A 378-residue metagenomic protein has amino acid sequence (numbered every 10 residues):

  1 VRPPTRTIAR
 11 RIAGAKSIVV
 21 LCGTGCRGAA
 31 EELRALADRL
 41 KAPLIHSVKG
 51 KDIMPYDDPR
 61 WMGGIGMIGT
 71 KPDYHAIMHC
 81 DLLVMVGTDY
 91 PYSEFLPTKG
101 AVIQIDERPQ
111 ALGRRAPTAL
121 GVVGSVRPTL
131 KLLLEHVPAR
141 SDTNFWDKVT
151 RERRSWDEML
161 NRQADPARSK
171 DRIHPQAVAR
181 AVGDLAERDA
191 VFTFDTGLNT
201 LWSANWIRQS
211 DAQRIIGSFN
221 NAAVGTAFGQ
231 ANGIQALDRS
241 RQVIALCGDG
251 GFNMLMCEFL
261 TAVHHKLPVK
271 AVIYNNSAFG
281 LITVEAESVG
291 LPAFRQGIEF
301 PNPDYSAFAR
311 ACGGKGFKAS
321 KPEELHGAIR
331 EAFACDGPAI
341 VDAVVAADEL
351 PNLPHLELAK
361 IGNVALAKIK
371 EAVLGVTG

Functional and structural regions predicted by a protein language model:
V1-I12, D157-E158, R162: Conformationally flexible catalytic loops at phosphate/diphosphate-handling active centers
R11, L36, A76-I77: Structural alpha-helical scaffold elements that stabilize or flank donor/cofactor-binding regions in carbohydrate
K16-A29: Glycine-rich phosphate/diphosphate-binding loops and the adjacent beta-loop-alpha structural elements that coordinate
A42-K49, I103-D106, V269-Y274: Short internal beta-strands
G50-V149, I329, F333: Glycine-rich, acidic loop regions that bind phosphate or pyrophosphate groups
M62, M67, Y74, G113-V123 (+2 more regions): Thiamine diphosphate
R153-D238: Active-site diphosphate/adenylate-binding microenvironment
